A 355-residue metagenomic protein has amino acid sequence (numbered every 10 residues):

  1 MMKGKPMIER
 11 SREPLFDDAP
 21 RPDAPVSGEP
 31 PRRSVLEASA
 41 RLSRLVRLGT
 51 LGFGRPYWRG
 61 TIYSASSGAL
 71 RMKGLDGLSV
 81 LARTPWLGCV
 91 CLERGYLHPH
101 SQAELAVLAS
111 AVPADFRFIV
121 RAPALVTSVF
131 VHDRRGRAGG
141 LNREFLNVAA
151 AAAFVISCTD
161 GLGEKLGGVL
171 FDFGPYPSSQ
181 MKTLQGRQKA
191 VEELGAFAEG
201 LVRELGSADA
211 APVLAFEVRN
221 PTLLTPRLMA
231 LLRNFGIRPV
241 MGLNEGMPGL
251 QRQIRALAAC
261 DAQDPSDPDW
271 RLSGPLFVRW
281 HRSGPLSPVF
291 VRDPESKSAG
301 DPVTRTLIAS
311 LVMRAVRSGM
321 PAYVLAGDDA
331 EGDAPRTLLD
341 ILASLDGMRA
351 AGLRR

Functional and structural regions predicted by a protein language model:
M1-R355: Residues lining hydrophobic/aromatic ligand-binding pockets adjacent to catalytic sites
